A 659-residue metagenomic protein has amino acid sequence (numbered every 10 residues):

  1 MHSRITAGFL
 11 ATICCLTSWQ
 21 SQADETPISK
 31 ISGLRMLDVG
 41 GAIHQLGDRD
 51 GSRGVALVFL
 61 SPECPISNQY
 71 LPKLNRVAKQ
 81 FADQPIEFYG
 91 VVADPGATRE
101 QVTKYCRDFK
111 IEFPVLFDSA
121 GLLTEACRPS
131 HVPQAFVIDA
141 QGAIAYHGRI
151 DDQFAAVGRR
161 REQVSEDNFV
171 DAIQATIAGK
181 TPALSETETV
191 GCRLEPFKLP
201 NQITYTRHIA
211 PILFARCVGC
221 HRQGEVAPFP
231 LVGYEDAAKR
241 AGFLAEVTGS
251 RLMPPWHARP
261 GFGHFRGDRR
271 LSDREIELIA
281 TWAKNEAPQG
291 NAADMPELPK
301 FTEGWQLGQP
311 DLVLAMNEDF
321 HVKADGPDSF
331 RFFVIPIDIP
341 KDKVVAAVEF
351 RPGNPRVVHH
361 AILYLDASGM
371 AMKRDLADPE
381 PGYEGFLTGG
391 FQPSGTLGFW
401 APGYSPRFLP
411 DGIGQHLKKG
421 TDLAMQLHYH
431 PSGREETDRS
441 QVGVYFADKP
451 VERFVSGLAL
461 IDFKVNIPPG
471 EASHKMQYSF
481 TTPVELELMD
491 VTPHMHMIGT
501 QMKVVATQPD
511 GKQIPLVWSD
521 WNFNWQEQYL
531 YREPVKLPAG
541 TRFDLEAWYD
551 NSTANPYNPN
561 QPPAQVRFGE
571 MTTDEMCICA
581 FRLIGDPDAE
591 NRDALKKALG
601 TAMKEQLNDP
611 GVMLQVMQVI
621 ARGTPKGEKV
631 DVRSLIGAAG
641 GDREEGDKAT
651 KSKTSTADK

Functional and structural regions predicted by a protein language model:
A7-T17: Bacterial N-terminal signal peptides
S32, G54, I111-P114, P129-F136 (+3 more regions): Structural micro-motif
L34-V55, Q202-R207: A short beta-strand-turn-helix
R49-N68, I173: Short active-site neighborhood of thiol/selenol oxidoreductases, capturing the structured segment around
N68-F109, L116-A126: Structural microenvironment flanking redox-active thiols in thiol-disulfide oxidoreductases
S119-L194, I279: Thiol/selenol-based redox catalytic cores and closely related redox-interacting motifs
L184-D338, G420-Q426: Aromatic- and Gly/Pro-enriched helix-to-coil junctions and flexible linker segments
P260-F265, M295-V344, E349-E487, P493-E605 (+2 more regions): Beta-strand-centric surfaces of beta-sandwich/beta-rich domains
